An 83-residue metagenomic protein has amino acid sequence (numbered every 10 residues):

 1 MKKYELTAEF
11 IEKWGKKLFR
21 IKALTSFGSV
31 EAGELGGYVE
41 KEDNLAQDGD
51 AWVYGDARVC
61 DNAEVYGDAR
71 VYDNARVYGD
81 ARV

Functional and structural regions predicted by a protein language model:
M1-D48: Terminal amphipathic alpha-helical/low-complexity segments used for targeting or macromolecular assembly
A46-V83: A detector of tandem-repeat and repeat-rich interaction/domain scaffolds
